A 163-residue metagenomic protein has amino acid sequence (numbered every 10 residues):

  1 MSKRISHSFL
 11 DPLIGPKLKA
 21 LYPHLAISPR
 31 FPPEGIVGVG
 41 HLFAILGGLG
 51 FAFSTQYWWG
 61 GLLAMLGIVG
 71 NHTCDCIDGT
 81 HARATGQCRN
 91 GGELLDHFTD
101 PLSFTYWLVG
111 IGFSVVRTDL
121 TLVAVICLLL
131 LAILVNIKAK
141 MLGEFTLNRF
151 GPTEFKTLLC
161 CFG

Functional and structural regions predicted by a protein language model:
M1-A26, H97-G163: A feature for the membrane-embedded catalytic helix bundles of lipid/isoprenoid biosynthetic enzymes
M1-L66: Topogenic membrane-insertion module of multi-pass membrane proteins
P29, H72, E93, T146-R149: Short conserved micro-motifs on helix faces and helix-strand junctions that flank and scaffold key functional residues
E34, L62, N90, T118-D119 (+1 more regions): Residues that define the loop-to-transmembrane-helix transition and helix capping in multi-pass membrane transporters
V37, L49, T80-R83, P101 (+2 more regions): Hydrophobic positions within alpha-helical membrane elements
F43, G50-F51, A82, L95 (+1 more regions): Short, flexible micro-motifs
A52, Q56-W59, A84-C88, G112-V116 (+1 more regions): Transmembrane helix-loop junctions in multipass membrane proteins, especially transporters and channels
L63-V109, L134-K138: Acidic (Asp/Glu-rich) catalytic motifs at the cytosolic membrane interface
